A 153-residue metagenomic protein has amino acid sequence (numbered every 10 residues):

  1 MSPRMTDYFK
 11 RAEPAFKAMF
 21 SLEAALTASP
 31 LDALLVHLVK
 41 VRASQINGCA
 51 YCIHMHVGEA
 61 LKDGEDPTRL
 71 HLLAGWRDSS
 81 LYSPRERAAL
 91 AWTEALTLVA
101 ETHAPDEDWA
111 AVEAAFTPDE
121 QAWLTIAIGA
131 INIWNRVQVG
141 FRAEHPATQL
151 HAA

Functional and structural regions predicted by a protein language model:
M1-A153: Hydrophobic alpha-helical segments
